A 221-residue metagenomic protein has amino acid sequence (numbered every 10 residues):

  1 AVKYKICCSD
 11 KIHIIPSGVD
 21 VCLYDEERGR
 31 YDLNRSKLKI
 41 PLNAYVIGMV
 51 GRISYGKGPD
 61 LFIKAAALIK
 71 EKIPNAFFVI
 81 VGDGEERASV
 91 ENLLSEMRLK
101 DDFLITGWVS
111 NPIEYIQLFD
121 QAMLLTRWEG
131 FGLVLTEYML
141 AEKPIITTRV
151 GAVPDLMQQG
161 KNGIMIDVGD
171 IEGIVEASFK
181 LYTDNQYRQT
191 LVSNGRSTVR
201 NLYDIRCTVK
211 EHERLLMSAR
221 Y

Functional and structural regions predicted by a protein language model:
G18: Carbohydrate-associated surface elements
D25-I40, E211: A short helix/loop element that forms part of the nucleotide-sugar donor recognition site in Leloir-type
S36, S95, G173, K180 (+2 more regions): A short, well-ordered alpha-helix in the C-terminal region of glycosyltransferases
Y45, M49-L68, F78, E85-E91 (+2 more regions): A conserved mid-protein helix/loop that constitutes part of the nucleotide-sugar donor-binding site
E91-G107: Nucleotide-activated donor-binding/catalytic signature segment of Leloir-type glycosyltransferases, i.e., the conserved
W108, R127: Aromatic "clamp/platform" in nucleotide-sugar-dependent glycosyltransferases that forms part of the donor/acceptor
P144-T147, M157: Short hydrophobic beta-strand element within catalytic cores of glycosyltransferases and related nucleotide-activated
Q159-G160, I164-I171, K180-N185: Conserved acidic donor-binding segment of nucleotide-sugar-dependent glycosyltransferases
